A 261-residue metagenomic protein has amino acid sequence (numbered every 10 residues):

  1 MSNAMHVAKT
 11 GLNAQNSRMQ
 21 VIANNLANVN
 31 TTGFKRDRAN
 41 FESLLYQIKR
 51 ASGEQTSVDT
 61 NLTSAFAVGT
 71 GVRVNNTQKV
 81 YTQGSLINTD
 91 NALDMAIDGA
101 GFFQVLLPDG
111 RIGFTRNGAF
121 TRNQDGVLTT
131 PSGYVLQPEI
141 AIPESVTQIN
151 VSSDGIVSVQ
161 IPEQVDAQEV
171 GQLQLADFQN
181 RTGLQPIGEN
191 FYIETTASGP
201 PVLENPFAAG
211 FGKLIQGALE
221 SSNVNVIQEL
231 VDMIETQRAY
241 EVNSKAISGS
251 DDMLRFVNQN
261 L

Functional and structural regions predicted by a protein language model:
M1-L261: Amphipathic alpha-helical polymerization modules
